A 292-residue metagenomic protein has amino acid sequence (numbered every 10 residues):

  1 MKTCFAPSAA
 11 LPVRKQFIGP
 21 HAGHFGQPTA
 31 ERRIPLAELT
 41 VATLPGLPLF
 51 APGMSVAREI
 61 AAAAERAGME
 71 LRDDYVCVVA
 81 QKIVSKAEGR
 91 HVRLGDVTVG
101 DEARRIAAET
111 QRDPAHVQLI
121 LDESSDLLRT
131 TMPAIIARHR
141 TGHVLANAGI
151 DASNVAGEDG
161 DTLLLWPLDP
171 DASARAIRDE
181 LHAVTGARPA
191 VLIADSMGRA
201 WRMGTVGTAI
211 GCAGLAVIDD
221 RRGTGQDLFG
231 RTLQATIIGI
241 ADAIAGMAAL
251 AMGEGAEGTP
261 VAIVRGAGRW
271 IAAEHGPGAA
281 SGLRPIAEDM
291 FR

Functional and structural regions predicted by a protein language model:
Q16, H21-Q27: Low-complexity, intrinsically disordered or signal/transmembrane-proximal segments
R32-D74: N-terminal glycine-/serine-/threonine-rich phosphate-binding loop
I34-L47, Q81, H91-V97, E102-L165 (+2 more regions): A structural signal for small-residue-enriched, beta-sheet-centric alpha/beta enzyme cores and oligomeric scaffold folds
M54-L71, L168-A187: Phosphate-interacting basic helix/loop segments used at nucleotide- and nucleic-acid interfaces
